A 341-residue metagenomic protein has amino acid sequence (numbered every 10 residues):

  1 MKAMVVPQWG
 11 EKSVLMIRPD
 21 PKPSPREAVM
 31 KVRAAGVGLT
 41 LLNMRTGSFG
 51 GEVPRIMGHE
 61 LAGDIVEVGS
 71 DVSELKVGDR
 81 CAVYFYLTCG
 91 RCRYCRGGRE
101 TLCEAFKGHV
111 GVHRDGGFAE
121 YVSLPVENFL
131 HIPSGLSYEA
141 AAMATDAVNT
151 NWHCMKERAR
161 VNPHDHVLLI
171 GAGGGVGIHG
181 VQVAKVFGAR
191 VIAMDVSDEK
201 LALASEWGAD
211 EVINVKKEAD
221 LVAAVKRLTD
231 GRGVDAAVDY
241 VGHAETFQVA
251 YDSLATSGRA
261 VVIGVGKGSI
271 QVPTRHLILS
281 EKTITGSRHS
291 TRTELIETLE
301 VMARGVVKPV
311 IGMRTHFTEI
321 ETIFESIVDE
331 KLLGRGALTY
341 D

Functional and structural regions predicted by a protein language model:
M1, Q248, R292-D341: C-terminal hydrophobic helical "lid"/dimerization subdomain of Rossmann-like NAD(P)H-dependent oxidoreductases
P21-A35, T46-R96, P133-L136: Glycine-rich beta-strand-centered segment in the early N-terminal region that forms part of a ligand/cofactor-binding
K31, C89-G171: NAD(P)H dinucleotide-binding glycine-rich loop of Rossmann-like/cofactor-binding domains, especially the beta1-alpha1
R33-A34, S70, Y86, E100 (+3 more regions): Short, surface-exposed secondary-structure boundary micro-motifs
S134-E218, A223: Mid-domain Rossmann-like dinucleotide-binding core that forms the NAD(H)/NADP(H) cofactor-binding site
A159-V161, I192, V196, A202-T283 (+1 more regions): Glycine-rich cofactor phosphate-binding loops and adjacent beta1-alpha1 units of small-molecule cofactor enzyme domains
R259-V261, Q271-M313: Rossmann-fold dehydrogenase core element
